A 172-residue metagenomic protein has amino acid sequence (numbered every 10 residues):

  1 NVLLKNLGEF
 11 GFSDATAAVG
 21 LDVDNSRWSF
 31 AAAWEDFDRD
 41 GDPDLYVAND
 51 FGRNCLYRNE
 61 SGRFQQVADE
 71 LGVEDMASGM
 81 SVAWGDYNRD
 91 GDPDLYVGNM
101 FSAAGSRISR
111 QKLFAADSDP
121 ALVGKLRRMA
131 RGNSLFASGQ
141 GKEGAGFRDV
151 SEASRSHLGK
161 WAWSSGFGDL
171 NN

Functional and structural regions predicted by a protein language model:
N1-N172: Acidic, glycine/proline-rich Ca2+-coordinating loop motifs
